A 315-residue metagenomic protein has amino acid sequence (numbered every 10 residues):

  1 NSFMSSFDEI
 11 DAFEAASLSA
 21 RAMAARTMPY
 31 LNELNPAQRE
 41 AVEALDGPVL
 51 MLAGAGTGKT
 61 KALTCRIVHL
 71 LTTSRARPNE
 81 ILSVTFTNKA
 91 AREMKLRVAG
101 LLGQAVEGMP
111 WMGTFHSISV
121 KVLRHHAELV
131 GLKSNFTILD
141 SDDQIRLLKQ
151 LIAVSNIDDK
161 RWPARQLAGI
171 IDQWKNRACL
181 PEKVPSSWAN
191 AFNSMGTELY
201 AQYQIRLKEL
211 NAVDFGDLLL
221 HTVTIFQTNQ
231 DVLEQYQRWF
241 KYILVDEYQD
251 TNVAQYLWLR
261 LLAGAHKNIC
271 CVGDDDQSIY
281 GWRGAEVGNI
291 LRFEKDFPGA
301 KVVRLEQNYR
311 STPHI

Functional and structural regions predicted by a protein language model:
N1-S2, R310-I315: Short, intrinsically disordered, charge-balanced linker/junction segments flanking boundaries in proteins
S2-S134, I138-L139, L210, E234 (+1 more regions): P-loop NTPase Walker
T27-M51, A62-L63, L82-S83, A90-E93 (+4 more regions): Conserved helicase NTPase motor core
R66, E93-L101, I118-V122, L147-L151 (+4 more regions): Alpha-helical scaffold elements adjacent to nucleotide-binding pockets in ATP/GTP-utilizing enzyme cores
H69, P78, E247, K267 (+1 more regions): Phosphodiester-processing cores and adjacent nucleic acid-binding clamps
T72-T73, A99, G103, L123-E128 (+6 more regions): Non-catalytic alpha-helical coupling and interface elements of nucleotide-dependent molecular machines and regulators
S141-L207: Coupling/switch/interface segments within P-loop NTPase motor domains and analogous charged loops in nucleic-acid
